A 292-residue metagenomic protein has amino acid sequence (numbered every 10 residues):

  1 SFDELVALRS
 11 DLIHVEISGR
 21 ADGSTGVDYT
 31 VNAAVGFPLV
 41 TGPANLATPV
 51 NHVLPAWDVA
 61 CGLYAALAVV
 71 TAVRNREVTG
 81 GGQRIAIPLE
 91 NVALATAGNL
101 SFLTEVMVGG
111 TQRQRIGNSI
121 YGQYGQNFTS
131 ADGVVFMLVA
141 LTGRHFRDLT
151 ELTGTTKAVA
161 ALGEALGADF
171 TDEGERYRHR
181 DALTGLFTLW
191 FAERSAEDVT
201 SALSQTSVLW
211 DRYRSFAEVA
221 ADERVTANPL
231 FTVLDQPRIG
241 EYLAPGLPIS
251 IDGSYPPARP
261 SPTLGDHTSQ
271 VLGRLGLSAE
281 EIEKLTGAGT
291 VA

Functional and structural regions predicted by a protein language model:
S1-L141: Active-site-adjacent "lid/gating" segments in soluble enzymes
D28, T104-R113, T153, A161-L162 (+1 more regions): Short, surface-exposed loop/helix-turn segments at secondary-structure junctions that function as lids/hinges flanking
G82-E90, E164-A165, I282-T286: Beta-strand segments within the central parallel beta-sheet cores of soluble alpha/beta enzyme folds
Q112-I120, G125-N127, R178, R238-Y242 (+1 more regions): Short Gly/Pro-enriched turn/cap motifs at secondary-structure boundaries
Y124-T206, W210: Aromatic-enriched alpha-helical interface/lid elements that frame and gate functional surfaces
T200, S204-A258: A glycine-rich dinucleotide-binding beta-alpha-beta segment and adjacent secondary-structure elements that constitute
R238-K284: Flexible, small-/acidic-enriched active-site or ligand-binding loops
